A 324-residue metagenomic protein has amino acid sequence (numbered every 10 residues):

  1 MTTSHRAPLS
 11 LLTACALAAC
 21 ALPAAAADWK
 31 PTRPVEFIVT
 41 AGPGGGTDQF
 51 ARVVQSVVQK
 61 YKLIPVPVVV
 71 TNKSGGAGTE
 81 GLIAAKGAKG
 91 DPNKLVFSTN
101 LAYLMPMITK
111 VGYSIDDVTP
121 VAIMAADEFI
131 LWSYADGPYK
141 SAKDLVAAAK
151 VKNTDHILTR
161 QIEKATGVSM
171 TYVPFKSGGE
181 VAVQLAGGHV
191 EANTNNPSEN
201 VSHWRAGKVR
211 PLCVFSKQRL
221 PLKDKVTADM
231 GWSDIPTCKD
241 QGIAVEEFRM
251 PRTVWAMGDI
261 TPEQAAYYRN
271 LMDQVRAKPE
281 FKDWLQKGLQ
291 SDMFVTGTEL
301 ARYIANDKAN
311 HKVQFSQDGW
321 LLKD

Functional and structural regions predicted by a protein language model:
M1-L12: Bacterial N-terminal signal peptides that target proteins for export
A21-A24: N-terminal signal peptide c-region/cleavage motif recognized by signal peptidases
A26-D117, D155, G167-A192, N196 (+3 more regions): N-terminal (or domain-start) structured segment
T32-P34, P262-D324: An extracytoplasmic/periplasmic, membrane-proximal ligand-sensing/linker region
K60, A84-N93, M107-V181, C238-D240 (+1 more regions): Hinge/capping helix and adjacent helix->loop/strand transition within the periplasmic-binding protein
V96-S98, A147, C213-V214: Short beta-strand segments
A126, N200-R276, A309, K323: C-terminal lobe and pocket-closing loops of periplasmic/extracytoplasmic Venus-flytrap solute-binding proteins
S198-E199, E280: Alpha-helix/helix-capping structural signal
